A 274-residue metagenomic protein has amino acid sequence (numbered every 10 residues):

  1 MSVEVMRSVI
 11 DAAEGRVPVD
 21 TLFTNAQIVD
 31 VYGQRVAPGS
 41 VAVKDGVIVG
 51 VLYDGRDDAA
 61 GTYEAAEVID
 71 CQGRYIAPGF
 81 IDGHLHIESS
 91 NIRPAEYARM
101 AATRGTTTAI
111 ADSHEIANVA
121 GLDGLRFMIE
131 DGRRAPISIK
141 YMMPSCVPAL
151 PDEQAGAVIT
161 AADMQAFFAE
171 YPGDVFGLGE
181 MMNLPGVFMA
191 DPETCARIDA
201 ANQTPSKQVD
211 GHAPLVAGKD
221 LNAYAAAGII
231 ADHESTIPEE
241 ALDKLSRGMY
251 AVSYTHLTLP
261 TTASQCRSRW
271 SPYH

Functional and structural regions predicted by a protein language model:
M1-Y63: N-terminal metal-binding scaffold of metallo-dependent hydrolase/deaminase domains
S2-A13, A95-S206, M249: Divalent-metal coordination cores built from histidine and acidic residues
V17-T24, G61-A111: Replace "His-x-His-based motif
D30-Q34, S90, G156: Short loop/turn motifs at secondary-structure junctions and domain boundaries
I81-G83, D112, M142, G179 (+2 more regions): Active-site neighborhood of phospho(di)ester-bond hydrolases with catalytic His/Asp-centered motifs
G177-L257: Active-site core of metal-dependent hydrolases
T255-T261, H274: Conserved small/polar residues in nucleotide/adenosyl-binding loops
C266-H274: Hydrophobic alpha-helical segments, chiefly the membrane-spanning helices and signal/signal-anchor peptides
